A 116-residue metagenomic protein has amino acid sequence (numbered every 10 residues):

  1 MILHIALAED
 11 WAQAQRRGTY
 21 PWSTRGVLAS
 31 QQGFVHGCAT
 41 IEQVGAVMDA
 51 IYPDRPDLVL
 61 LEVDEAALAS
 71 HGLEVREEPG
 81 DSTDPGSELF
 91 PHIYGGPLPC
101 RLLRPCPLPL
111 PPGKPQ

Functional and structural regions predicted by a protein language model:
M1-Q116: Conserved, structured core segments of small domains
